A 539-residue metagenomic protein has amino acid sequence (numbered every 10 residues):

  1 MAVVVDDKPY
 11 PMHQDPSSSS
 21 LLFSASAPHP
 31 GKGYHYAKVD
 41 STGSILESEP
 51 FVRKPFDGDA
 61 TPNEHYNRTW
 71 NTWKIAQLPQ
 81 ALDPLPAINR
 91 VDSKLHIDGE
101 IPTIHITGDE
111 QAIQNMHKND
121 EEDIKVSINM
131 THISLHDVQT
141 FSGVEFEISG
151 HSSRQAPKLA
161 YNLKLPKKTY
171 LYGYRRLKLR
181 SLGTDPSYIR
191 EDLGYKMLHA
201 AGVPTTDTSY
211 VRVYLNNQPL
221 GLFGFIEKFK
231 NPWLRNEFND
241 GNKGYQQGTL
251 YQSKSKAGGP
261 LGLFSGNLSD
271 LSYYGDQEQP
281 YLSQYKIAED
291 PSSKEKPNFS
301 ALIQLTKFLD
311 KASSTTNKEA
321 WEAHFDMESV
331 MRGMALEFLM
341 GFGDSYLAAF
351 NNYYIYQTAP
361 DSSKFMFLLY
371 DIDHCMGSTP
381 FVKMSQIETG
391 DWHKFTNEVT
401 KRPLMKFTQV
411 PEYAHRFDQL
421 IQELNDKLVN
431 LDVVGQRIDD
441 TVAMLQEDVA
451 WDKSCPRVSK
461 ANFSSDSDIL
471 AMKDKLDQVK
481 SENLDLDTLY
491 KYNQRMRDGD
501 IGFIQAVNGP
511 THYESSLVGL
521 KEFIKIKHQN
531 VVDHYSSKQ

Functional and structural regions predicted by a protein language model:
M1, G58-K125, T131: N-terminal module-boundary/linker segments of secreted carbohydrate-active enzymes
M1-P30, V39-F51: Aromatic-rich carbohydrate-binding modules that target alpha-glucans
G31-G33, D123: Extracellular Ig-like/FN3 beta-sandwich strand-entry sites
E121-G183, P297: Conserved oxyanion/phosphate-binding beta-strand-loop segments in alpha/beta enzyme cores
A156-D192, I303-M327: Short, conserved helix/loop micro-motifs enriched in His/Cys and acidic residues
K167, G202-T206, Q218-M340, G390-H393: Internal "kinase-insert"/substrate-recognition segments embedded within catalytic cores of ATP-dependent enzymes
A201-R212, S345: Short, well-structured beta-strand/strand-turn elements
Q279-A348, Y354-Q539: Middle-to-C-terminal accessory/interaction subdomains
